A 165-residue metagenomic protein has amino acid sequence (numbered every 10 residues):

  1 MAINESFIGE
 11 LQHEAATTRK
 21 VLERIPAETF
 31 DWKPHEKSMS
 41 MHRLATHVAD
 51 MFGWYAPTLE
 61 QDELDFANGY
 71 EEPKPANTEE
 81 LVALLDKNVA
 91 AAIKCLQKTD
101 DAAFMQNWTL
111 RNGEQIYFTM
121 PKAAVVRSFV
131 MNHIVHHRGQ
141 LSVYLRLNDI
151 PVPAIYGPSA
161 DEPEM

Functional and structural regions predicted by a protein language model:
M1-G9: Short, charged, low-complexity loops and linkers
I8-R19, T29-E71, R111-M165: Short, contiguous alpha-helical
R24-I25: His/Met- and acidic-residue-enriched segments that coordinate or traffic transition-metal cofactors and support
P57, D62-D101: Helix-adjacent hinge/juxtasegments
K98-G113: Acidic catalytic patch
